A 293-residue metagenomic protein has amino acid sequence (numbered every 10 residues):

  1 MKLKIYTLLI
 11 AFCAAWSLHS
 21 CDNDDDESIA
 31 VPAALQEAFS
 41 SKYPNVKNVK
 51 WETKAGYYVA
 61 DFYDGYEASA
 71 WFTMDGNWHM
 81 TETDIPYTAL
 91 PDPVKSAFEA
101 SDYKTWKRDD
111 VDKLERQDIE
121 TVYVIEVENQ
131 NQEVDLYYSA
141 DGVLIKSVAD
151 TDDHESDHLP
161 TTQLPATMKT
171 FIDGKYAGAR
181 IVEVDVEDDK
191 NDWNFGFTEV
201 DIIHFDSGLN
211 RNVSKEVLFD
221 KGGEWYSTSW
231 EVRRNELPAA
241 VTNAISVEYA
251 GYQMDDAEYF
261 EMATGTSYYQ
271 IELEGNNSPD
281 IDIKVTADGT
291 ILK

Functional and structural regions predicted by a protein language model:
K2-Y6, I10-N45: Bacterial Sec-dependent N-terminal signal peptides
S28-K293: First exposed extracellular module after export/assembly in secreted or surface-exposed proteins
